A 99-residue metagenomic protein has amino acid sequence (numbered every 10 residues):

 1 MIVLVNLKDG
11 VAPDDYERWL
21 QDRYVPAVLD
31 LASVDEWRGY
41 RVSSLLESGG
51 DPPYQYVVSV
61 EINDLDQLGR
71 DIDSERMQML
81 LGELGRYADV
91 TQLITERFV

Functional and structural regions predicted by a protein language model:
M1-V99: Macromolecular interaction modules
